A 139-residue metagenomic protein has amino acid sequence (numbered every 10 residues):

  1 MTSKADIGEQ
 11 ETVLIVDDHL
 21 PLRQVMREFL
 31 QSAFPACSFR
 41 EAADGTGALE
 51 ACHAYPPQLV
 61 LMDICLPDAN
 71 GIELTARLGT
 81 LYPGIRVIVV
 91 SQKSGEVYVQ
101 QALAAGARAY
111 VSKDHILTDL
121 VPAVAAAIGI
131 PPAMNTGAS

Functional and structural regions predicted by a protein language model:
M1-L14, L20-P21, R27, T118-S139: Non-catalytic signal-transmission and effector/linker regions of two-component phosphorelay proteins
L20-R40: Two-component/phosphorelay signaling modules centered on CheY-like receiver
E41-L59: Acidic, metal-coordinating helix/loop segments flanking the phosphotransfer/catalytic sites of two-component signaling
D44, N70-E73: Acidic catalytic/metal-coordinating carboxylates
E50, I72-P83: Short amphipathic alpha-helix used as the core "switch/output" element in two-component signaling
P67: The feature encodes the CheY-like receiver
